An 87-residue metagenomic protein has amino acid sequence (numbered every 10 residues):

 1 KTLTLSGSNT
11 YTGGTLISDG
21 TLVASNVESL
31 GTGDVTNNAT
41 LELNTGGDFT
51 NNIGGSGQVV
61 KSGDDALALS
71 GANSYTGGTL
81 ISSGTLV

Functional and structural regions predicted by a protein language model:
K1-S56, A66-V87: Surface-exposed loop/turn positions within long extracellular repeat scaffolds, especially the passenger domains
